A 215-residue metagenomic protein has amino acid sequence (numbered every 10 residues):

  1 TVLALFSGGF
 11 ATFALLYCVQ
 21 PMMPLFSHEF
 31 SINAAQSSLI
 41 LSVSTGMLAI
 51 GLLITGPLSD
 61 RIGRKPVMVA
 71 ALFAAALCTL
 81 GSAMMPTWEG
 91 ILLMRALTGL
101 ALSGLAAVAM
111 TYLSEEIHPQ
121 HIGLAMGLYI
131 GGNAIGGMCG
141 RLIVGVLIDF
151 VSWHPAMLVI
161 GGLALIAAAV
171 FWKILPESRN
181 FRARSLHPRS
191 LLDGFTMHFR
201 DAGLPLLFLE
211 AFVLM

Functional and structural regions predicted by a protein language model:
A4-A34: Extracytoplasmic
Y17, T45-L53, G137-M138: Residue-level signature of mid-helix packing/kink "hotspots" within the transmembrane helices of 12-pass Major
L48, L72-T79, T98, L163-A167: MFS 12-TM fold signature
I50-W88: Conserved MFS/SLC helix-loop-helix module at the cytosolic interface between two early adjacent transmembrane helices
T87-R95, L206-L207: Short hydrophobic/alpha-helical segments at membrane-entry points of transmembrane helices in Major Facilitator
G90, P119, L128-L175: Helix-loop-helix hairpin linking two adjacent transmembrane segments in secondary transporters
M94-N133: Cytoplasmic helix-loop-helix junction between adjacent transmembrane helices in 12-TM secondary transporters
P176-L207: Juxtamembrane intracellular "pre-TM" segments in multi-pass secondary transporters
